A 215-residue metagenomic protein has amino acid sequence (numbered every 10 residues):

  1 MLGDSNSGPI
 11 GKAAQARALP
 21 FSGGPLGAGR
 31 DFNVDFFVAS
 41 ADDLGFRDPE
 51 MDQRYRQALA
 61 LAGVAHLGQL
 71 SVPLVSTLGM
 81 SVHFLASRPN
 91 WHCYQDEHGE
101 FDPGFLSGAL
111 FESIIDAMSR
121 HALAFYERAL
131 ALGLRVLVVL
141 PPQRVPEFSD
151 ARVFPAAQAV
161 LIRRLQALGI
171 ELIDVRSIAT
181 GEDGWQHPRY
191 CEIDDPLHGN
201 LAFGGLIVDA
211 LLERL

Functional and structural regions predicted by a protein language model:
M1-V72: Basic, amphipathic N-terminal segments that precede the first structured/catalytic domain
I10-A14, L85-P89, E147-V153, G184-W185: A short acidic (Asp/Glu
P20-S22, R135, G169-E171: Conserved beta-strand segments of alpha/beta enzyme cores
R54-E112: Oxyanion-hole/transition-state-stabilizing segment in secreted/luminal serine hydrolases and related acyltransferases
T77-M80, V139-Q143, R176-S177: Short, well-ordered beta-to-alpha junction loops that form the rim of enzyme active sites and present histidine/acidic
G104-A129: Internal catalytic-core helix/loop-beta-alpha segment that presents or stabilizes conserved functional determinants
A122-P155: Active-site segments of SGNH/GDSL-like serine hydrolases that catalyze O-acetyl group transfer/hydrolysis on lipids
Q143-L215: Catalytic His-Asp segment of secreted/periplasmic serine-dependent ester chemistry enzymes
